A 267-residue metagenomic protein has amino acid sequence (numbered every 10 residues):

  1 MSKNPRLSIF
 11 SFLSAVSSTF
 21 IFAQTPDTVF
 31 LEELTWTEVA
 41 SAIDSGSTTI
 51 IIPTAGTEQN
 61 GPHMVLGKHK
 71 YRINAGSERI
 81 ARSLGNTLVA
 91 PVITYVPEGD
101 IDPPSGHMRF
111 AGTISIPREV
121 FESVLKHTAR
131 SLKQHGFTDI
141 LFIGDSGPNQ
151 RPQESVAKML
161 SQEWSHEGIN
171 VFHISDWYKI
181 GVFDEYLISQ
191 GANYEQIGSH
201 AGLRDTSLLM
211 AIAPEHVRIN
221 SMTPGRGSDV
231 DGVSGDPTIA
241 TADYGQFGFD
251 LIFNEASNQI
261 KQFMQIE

Functional and structural regions predicted by a protein language model:
M1-F10: Bacterial N-terminal signal peptides that target proteins for export
F10-T19: Bacterial N-terminal signal peptides
Q24-L141, D145-E267: Extended, histidine- and acidic-residue-enriched regions that form the cofactor-binding/catalytic faces
